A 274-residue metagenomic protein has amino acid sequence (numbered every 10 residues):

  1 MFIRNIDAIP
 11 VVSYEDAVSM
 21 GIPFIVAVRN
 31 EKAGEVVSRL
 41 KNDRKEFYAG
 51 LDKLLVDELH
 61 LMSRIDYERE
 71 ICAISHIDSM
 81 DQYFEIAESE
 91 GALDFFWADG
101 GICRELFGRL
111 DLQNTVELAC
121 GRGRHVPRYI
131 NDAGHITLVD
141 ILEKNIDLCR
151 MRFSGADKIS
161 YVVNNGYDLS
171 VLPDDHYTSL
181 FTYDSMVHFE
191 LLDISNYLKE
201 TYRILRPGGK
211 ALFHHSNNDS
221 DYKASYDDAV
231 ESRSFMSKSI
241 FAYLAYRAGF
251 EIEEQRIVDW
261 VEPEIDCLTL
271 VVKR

Functional and structural regions predicted by a protein language model:
M1-D7, E88, C149: Acidic/glycine-enriched edge-of-secondary-structure segments
F2-L61: Phosphate-bearing ligand-interacting subdomains that bind or position ATP/ADP/UDP/GDP/NAD(P) or nucleotide-linked
I6-P10, I204, G209-N218: Short, composition-biased local secondary-structure segments
G21-I22, L112, Y177-T178: Local beta-strand N-terminus motif with an aromatic residue
L55-L112, V116-V171, F189-N196, K210-R274: Class I (Rossmann-like) S-adenosyl-L-methionine-dependent methyltransferase catalytic domain, capturing the SAM-binding
S170-L180: A short acidic, Gly/Pro-enriched loop at the edge of an enzyme's catalytic core that lines a small-molecule cofactor
S179-L192: A short SAM/SAH-binding and catalytic strip from SAM-dependent methyltransferases
S195-P207: A short glycine-rich, Lys/Arg-flanked "PGG" loop and its adjoining helix->strand segment in the class I
